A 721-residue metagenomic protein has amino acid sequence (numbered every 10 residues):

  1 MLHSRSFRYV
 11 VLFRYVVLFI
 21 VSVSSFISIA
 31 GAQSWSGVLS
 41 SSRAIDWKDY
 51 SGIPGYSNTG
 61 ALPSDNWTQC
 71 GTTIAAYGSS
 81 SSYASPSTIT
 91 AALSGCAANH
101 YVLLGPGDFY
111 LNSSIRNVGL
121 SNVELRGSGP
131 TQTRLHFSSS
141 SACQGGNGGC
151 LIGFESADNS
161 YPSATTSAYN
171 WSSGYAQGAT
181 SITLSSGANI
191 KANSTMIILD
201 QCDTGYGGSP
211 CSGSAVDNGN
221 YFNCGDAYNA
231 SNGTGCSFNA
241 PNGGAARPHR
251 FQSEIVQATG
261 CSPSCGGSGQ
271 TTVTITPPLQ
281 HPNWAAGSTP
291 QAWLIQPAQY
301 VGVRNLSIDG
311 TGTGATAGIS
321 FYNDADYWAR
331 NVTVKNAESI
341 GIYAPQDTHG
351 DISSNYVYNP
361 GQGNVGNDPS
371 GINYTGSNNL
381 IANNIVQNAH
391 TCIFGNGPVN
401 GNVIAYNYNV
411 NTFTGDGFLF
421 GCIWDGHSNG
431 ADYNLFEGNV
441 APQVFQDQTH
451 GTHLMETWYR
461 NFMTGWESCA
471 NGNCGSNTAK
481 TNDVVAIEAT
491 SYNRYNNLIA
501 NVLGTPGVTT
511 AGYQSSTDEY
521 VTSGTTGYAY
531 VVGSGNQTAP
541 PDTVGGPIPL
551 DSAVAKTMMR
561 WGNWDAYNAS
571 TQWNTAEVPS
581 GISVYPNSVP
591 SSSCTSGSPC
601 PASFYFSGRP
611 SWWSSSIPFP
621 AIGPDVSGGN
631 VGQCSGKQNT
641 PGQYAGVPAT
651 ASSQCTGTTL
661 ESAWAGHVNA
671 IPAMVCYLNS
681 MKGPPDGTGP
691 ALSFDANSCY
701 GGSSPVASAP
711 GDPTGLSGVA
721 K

Functional and structural regions predicted by a protein language model:
M1-F13: N-terminal secretory signal peptides that target proteins for export/translocation
S4, Y15-N305, G310, Y530-A720: Extracellular "leader-to-stem" segments immediately downstream of a signal peptide or signal-anchor in secreted/lumenal
I89-C96, Y110-L125, L135-H136, I340-P345 (+4 more regions): Short, T/G/N/S-enriched strand-turn elements that build extracellular solenoid repeat scaffolds
N122, Q299-G310, A325-N336, T348-Q362 (+7 more regions): Right-handed parallel beta-helix
S140-Y161, N283-L294, T313-S320, N336-I340 (+5 more regions): Extracellular beta-strand/beta-solenoid scaffold signature
N189-C202, H249-F251, I255, Q299-V301 (+3 more regions): Short, solvent-exposed linear motifs at loop/edge-of-secondary-structure regions
D203-A240, F251, I255, T259-P263 (+1 more regions): Right-handed parallel beta-helix
T452-P540: Repeat-solenoid scaffold signature
